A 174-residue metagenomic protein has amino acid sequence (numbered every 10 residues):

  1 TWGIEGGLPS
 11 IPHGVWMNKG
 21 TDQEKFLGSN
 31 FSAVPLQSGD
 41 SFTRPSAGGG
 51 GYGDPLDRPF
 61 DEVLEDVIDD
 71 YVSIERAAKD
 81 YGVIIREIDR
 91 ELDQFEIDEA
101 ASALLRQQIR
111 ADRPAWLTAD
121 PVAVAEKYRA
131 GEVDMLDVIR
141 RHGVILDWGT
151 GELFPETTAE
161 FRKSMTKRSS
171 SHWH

Functional and structural regions predicted by a protein language model:
T1-H174: Conduit-forming functional cores of very large proteins
